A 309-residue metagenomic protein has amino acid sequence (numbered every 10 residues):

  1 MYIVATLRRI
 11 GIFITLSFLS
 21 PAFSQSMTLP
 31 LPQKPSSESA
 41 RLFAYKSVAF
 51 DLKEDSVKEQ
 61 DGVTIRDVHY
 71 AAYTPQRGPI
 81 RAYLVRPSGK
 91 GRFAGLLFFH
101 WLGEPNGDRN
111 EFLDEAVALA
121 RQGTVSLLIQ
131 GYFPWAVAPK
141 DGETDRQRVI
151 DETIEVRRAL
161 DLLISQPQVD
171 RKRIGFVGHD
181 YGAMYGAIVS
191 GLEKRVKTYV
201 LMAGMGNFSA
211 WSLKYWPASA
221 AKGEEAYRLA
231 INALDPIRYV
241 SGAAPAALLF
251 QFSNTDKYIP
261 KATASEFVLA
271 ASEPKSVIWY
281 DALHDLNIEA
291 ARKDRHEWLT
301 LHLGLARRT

Functional and structural regions predicted by a protein language model:
A44-K90: N-terminal cap/lid segment of alpha/beta-hydrolase-fold proteins
R81-A82, R92-W101: Short beta-strand element of the alpha/beta-hydrolase
F99-I154, W211-P217: Cap/lid segment of the alpha/beta-hydrolase catalytic domain
R157-W216, K222: Primarily recognizes the serine-hydrolase "nucleophile elbow" in alpha/beta-hydrolase and SGNH/GDSL folds
A243-A244, L249-F252: Short beta-strand/loop motif that positions the catalytic acidic residue of the alpha/beta-hydrolase fold
N254-I259, D285-L286: Acidic catalytic loop of the alpha/beta-hydrolase fold
P260-V268: Short alpha-helix in the alpha/beta-hydrolase fold that links the catalytic acid
L269-T309: C-terminal catalytic histidine-bearing segment of alpha/beta-hydrolase fold enzymes
